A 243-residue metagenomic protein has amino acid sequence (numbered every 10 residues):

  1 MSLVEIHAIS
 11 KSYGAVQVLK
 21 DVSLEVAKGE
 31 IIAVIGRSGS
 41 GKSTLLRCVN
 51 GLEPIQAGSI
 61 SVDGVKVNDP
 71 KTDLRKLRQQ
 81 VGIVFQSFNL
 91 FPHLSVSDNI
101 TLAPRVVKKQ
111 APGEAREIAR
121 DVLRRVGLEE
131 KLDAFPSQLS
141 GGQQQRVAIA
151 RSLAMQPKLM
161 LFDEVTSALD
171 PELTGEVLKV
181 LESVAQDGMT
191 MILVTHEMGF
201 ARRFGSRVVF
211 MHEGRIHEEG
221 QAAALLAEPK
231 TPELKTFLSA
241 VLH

Functional and structural regions predicted by a protein language model:
M1-S2, H243: Absolute protein N-terminus
S2-A222: ABC family nucleotide-binding domain
H212-E213, H217-E219, A223-H243: C-terminal boundary and immediately downstream tail of ABC-type ATPase nucleotide-binding domains
